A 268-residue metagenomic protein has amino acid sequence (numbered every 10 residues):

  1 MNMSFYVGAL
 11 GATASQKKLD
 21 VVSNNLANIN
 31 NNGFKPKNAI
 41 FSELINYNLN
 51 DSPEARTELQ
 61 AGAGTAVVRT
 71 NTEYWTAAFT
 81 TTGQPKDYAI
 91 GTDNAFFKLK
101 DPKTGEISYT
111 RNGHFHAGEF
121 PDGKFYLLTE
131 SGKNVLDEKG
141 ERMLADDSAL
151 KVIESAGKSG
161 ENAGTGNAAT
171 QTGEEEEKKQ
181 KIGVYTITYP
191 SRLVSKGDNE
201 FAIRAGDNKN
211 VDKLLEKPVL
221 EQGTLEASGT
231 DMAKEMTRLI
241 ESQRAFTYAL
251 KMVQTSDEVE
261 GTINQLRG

Functional and structural regions predicted by a protein language model:
M1-E141, A145-G268: Amphipathic alpha-helical polymerization modules
